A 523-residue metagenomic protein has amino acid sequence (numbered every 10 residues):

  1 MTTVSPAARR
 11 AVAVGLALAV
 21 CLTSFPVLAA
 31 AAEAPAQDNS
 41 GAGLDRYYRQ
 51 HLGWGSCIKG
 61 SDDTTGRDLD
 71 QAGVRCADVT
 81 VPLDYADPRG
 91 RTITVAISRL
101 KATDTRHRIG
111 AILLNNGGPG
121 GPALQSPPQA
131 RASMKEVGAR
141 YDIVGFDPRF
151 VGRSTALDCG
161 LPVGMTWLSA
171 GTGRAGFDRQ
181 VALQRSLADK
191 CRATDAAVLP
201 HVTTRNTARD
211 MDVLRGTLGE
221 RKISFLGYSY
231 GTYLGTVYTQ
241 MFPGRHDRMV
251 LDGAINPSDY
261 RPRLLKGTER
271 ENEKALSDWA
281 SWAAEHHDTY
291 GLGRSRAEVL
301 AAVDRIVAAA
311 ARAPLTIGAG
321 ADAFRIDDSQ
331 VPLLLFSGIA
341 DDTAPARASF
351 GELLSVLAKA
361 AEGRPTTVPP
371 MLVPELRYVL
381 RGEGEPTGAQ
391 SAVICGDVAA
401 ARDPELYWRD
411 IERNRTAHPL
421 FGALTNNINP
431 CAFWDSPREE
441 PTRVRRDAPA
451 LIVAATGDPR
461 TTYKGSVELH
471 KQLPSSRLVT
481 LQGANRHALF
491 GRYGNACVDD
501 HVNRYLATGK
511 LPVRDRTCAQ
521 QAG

Functional and structural regions predicted by a protein language model:
T2-V14, L28-R174, A208, A297-V303 (+3 more regions): Catalytic-loop region of hydrolases
L16-S24: Hydrophobic core
A42-Y47, A301-A448, G491-Y493: Alpha/beta-hydrolase fold active-site neighborhood
C159-G171, V237-A302, S337, E352-T367: A catalytic-pocket lid/entrance helix-loop region that shapes and gates access to the active site across common
E220-S229: Alpha/beta-hydrolase fold nucleophile elbow
L451-G457: Conserved strand-to-loop "acid loop" that flanks and positions the catalytic carboxylate
R460-K464: Conserved alpha/beta-hydrolase "acid-adjacent" motif
N485-A496: Catalytic histidine-centered segment of alpha/beta-hydrolase-like enzymes
